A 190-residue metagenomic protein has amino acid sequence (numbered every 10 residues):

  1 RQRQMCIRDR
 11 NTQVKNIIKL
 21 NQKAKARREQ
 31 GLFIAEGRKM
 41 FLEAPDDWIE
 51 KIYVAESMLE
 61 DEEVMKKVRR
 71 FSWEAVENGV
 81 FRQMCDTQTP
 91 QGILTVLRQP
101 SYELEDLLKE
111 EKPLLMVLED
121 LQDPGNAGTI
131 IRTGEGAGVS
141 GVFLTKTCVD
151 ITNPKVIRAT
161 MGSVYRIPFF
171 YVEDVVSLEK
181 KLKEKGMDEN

Functional and structural regions predicted by a protein language model:
R1-I7: Short, small-residue-biased leader/transition segments that mark boundaries at the very start of proteins
R8, S72-E77, P168-S177: Short acidic-hydrophobic, aromatic-tinged amphipathic segments that line or gate anion-handling sites
R8-D61, C148-V149: Boundary-proximal intrinsically disordered activation/regulatory segments immediately upstream of a helical core
E29-L32, W48-I52, R70-F71, S140-V142 (+2 more regions): Short active-site oxyanion
E60-R70: Short, aromatic/basic amphipathic alpha-helical patches
V68-R98: Glycine/small-residue-rich loop that forms an oxyanion/phosphate-binding "nest" at active or ligand-binding sites
Q88, G92-E110, C148: Acidic/glycine-rich phosphate/pyrophosphate-binding loops and surrounding catalytic core that coordinate Mg2+
L107-N190: RNA substrate-binding interface of SAM-dependent RNA methyltransferases
